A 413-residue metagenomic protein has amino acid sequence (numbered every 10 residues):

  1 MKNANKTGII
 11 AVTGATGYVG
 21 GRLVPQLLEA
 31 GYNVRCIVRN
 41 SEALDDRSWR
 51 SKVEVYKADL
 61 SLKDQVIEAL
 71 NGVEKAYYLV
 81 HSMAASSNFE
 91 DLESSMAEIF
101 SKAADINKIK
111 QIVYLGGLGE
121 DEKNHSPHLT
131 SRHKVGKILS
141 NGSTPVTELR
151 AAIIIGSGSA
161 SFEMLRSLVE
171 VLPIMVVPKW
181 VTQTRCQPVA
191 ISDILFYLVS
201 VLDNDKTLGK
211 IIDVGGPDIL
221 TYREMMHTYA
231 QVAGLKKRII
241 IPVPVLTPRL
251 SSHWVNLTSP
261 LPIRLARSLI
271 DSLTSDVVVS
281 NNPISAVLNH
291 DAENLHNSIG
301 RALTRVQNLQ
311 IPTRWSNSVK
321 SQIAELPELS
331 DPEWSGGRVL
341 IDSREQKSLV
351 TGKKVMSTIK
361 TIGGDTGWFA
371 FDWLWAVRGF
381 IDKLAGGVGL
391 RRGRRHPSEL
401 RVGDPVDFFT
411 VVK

Functional and structural regions predicted by a protein language model:
K2-A4, I9, S200-L265, D276-R344: Mid/C-terminal beta-alpha module of Rossmann-like enzyme folds, strongest in SDR-family dehydrogenases/epimerases
K2-Y32: N-terminal Rossmann NAD(P)H-binding glycine-rich loop of SDR-like oxidoreductase domains
T13, I37, L79, I112-G117 (+1 more regions): SDR active-site strand-loop-helix element
Y32-R39: Conserved glycine-rich Rossmann-like NAD(P)H-binding loop of the short-chain dehydrogenase/reductase
E42, D46-N107, G117-N124: NAD(P)H-binding glycine-rich loop region in Rossmannoid oxidoreductase-like domains and their noncatalytic homologs
M96, A160-S161, V181-L202, K210 (+1 more regions): Substrate-positioning beta->alpha
G116, K137-G158, M164-E170, K179: Conserved beta-loop-beta element that borders a ligand/cofactor-binding pocket
V339-L340, K347-K413: Glycine-rich portal/gate segments that line the openings of hydrophobic small-molecule binding cavities
